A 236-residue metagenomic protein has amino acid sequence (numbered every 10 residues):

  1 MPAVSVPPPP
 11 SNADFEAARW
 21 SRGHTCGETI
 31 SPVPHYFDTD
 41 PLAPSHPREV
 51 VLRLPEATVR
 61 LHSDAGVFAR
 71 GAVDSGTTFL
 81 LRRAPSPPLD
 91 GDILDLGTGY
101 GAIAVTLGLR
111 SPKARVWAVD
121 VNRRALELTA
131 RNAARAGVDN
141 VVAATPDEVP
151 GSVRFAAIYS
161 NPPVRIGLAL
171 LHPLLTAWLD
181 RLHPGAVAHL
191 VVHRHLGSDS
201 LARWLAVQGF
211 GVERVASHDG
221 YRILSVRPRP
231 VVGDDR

Functional and structural regions predicted by a protein language model:
P2-P7, A17: Short, positively charged low-complexity motifs
F15-E16, W20-E56, A65-G66, R70: N-terminal auxiliary segments of SAM/dcSAM-dependent transferases
P34-H46, G197-R236: Class I S-adenosyl-L-methionine
S63-R82: Conserved SAM-binding loop and adjacent beta-strand
G76-S160: Conserved SAM/SAH cofactor-binding pocket of Class I
D120-R123, L170, H193: Short beta->alpha hinge that forms the Motif I/post-I loop of the SAM-binding pocket
H172-P184: A short glycine-rich, Lys/Arg-flanked "PGG" loop and its adjoining helix->strand segment in the class I
G185-V192: Conserved beta-strand signature within the Rossmann-like core of class I S-adenosyl-L-methionine
